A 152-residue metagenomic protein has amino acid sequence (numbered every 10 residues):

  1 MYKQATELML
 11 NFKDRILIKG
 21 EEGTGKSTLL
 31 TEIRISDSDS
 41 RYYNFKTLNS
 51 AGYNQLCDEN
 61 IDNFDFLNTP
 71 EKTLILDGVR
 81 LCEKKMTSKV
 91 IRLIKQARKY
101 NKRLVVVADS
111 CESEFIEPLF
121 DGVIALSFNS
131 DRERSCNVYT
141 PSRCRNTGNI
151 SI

Functional and structural regions predicted by a protein language model:
M1-N11: Pre-Walker A adenine-sensing motif
F12-I16: Pre-Walker A (Motif I) flank of P-loop NTPase domains
E22: The conserved Walker
G25: Conserved glycine(s) of the Walker
L29: Hydrophobic positions on the alpha1 helix immediately C-terminal to the Walker A/P-loop
Y43-N68: Short glycine-rich substrate-engagement loop in P-loop NTPases that contacts/grips substrate
D65-M86: Conserved P-loop NTPase "ATPase switch" module shared by AAA+ and STAND
K84-I150: Replace "adjacent to P-loop NTPase cores in ATP/GTP-dependent enzymes" with "adjacent to NTP-binding cores
